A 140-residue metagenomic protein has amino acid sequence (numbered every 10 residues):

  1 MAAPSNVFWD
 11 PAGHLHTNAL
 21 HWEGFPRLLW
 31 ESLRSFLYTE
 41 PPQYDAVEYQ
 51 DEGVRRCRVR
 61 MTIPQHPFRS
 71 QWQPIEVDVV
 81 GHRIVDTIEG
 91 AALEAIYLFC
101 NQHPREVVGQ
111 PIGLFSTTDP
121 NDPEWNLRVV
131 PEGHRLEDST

Functional and structural regions predicted by a protein language model:
M1-Q71, H82-V85, E89, L93-T140: N-terminal segment of the canonical double-stranded RNA-binding domain
P74: Contiguous, small/hydrophobic- and glycine-enriched helical/loop subdomains that border and often "cap" functional
